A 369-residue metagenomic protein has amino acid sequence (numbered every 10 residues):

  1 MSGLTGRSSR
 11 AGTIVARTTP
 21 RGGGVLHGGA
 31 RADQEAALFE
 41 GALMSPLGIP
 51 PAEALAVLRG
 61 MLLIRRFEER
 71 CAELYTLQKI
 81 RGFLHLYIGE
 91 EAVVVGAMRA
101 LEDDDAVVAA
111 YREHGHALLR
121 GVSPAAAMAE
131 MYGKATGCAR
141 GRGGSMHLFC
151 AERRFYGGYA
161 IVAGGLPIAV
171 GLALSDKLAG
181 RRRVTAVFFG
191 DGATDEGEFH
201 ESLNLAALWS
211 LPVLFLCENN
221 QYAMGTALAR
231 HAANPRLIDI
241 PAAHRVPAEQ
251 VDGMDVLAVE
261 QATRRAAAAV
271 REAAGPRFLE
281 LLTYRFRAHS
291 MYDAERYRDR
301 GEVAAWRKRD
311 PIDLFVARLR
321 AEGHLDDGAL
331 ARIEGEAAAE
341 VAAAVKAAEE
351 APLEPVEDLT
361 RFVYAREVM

Functional and structural regions predicted by a protein language model:
M1-G3, S210: Short intrinsically disordered, low-complexity coil segments enriched in acidic
G3-R7, A16-V93, A100, L281 (+4 more regions): Conserved acidic/glycine
E40, E69-A72, L77-W209, R230-A233 (+2 more regions): Cofactor-binding active-site loop characterized by glycine-rich and histidine/acidic residues
G48, L55-A56, G60-M61, R66-F67 (+12 more regions): Mixed-charge, polar/low-complexity N-terminal
A117-L119, G225, H289, D358: Short acidic, gly/pro-rich beta-turn/loop elements at beta-sheet edges and active-site/ligand-binding grooves
M146-H147, Q250, V363: Generic preference for hydrophobic/aromatic residues in regular secondary structure cores
F155-E350: Glycine-rich ThDP/TPP pyrophosphate-binding loop and its adjacent helix/strand module within ThDP-dependent enzymes
